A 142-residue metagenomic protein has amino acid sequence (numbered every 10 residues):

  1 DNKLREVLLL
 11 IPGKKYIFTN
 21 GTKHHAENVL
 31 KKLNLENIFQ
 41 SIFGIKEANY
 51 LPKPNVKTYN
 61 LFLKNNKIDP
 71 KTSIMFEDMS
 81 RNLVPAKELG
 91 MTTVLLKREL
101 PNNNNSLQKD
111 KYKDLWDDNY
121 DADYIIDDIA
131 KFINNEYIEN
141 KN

Functional and structural regions predicted by a protein language model:
D1-I17, K23-E27, V56: Short, acidic loop-to-helix structural element flanking the phosphoryl-transfer center in phosphate-processing enzymes
K23, E27-N142: Asp-based, Mg2+/Mn2+-dependent phosphohydrolase catalytic module
